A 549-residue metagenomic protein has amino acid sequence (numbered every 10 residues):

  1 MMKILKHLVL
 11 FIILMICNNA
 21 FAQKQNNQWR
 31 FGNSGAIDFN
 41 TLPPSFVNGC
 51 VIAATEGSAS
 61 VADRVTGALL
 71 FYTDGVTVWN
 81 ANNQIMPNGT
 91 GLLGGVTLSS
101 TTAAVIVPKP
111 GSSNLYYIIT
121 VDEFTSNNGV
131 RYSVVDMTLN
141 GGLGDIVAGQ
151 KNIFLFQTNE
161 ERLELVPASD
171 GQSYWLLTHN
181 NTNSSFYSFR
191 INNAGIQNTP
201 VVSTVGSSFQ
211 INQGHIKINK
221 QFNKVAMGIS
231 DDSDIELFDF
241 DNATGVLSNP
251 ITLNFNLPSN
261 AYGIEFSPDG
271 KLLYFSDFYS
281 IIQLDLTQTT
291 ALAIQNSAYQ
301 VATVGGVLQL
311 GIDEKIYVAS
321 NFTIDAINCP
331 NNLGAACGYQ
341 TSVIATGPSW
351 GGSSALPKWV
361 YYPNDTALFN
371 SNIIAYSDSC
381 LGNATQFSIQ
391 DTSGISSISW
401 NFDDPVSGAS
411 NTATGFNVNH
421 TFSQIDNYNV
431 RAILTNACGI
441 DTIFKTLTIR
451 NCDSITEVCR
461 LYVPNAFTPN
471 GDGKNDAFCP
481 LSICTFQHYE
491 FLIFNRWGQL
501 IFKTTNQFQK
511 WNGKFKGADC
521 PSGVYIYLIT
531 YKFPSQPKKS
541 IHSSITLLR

Functional and structural regions predicted by a protein language model:
M1-N27, K224, T366-L368, S379 (+3 more regions): Bacterial Sec-dependent N-terminal signal peptides
L10, A22, S60, Y132 (+6 more regions): Terminal processing/anchoring signals of secreted or surface-associated proteins and related intramolecular
A20-G35, S454-T468: Boundary/junction segments of secreted and surface-exposed precursor proteins
Q23-N372: Beta-propeller fold recognition
L143-I146, I440-T442, S535-S540: Beta-sandwich strand segments
Q288-T289, N401-A409, F494-Q499: Change "in extracellular beta-sheet-rich domains … of secreted and cell-surface proteins" to "in beta-sheet-rich domains
N364-N465: Extracellular/lumenal mature domains of secreted and surface-exposed proteins
D453-R549: Short loop/turn motifs at secondary-structure boundaries
